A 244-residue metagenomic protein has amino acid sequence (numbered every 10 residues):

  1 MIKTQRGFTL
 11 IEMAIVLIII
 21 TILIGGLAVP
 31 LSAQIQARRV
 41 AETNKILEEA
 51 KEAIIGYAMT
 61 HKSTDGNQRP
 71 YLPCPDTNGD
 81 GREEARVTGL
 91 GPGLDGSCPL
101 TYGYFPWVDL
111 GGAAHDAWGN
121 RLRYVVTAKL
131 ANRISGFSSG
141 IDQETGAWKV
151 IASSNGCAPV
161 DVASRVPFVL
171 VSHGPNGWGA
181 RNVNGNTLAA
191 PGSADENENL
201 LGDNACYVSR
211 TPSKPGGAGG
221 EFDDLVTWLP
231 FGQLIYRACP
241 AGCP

Functional and structural regions predicted by a protein language model:
I2-Q34: N-terminal single-pass transmembrane signal-anchor helix
A33-P244: N-terminal pilin/flagellin-like segments and related low-complexity appendage regions
